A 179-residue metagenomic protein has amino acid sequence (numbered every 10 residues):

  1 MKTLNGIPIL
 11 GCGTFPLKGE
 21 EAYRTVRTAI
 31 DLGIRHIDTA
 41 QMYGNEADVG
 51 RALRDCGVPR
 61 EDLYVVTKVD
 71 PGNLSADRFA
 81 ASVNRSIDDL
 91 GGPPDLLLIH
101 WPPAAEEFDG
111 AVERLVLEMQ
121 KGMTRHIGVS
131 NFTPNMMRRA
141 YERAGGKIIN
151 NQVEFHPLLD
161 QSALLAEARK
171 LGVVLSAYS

Functional and structural regions predicted by a protein language model:
M1-L63, A80: N-terminal binding-site loop/beta-alpha segment at the start of enzyme catalytic domains that lines or forms
K2, T28-D31, G50-D62, V83-G92 (+3 more regions): Acidic (Asp/Glu)-rich catalytic clusters
C12, A29, I37, V49 (+8 more regions): Conserved, mostly hydrophobic/aromatic
F15-L17, A40-M42, K68-G72, I99-P102 (+2 more regions): Active-site beta-loop-alpha junctions enriched in small/polar residues
L17-I30, S75-L90, D109-G110, N135-R138 (+1 more regions): Short, acidic/polar
K68-V116: Glycine/small-residue-rich loop that forms an oxyanion/phosphate-binding "nest" at active or ligand-binding sites
P102-S179: Beta/alpha (TIM)-barrel catalytic core signal, keyed to glycine-rich beta->alpha loops juxtaposed to Asp/Glu that bind
